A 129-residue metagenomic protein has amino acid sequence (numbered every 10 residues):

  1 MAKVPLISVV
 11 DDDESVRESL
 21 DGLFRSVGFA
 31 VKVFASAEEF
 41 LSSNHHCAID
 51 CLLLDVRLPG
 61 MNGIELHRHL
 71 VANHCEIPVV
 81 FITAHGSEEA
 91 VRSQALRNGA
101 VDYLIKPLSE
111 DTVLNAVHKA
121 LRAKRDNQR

Functional and structural regions predicted by a protein language model:
V4-E14, L20-F24: Conserved acidic segment of CheY-like receiver
R17, P59: The feature encodes the CheY-like receiver
A35-S36, N62-E65: Acidic catalytic/metal-coordinating carboxylates
C47-L53, L58: Active-site beta3 strand of CheY-like receiver
I64-C75: Short amphipathic alpha-helix used as the core "switch/output" element in two-component signaling
E65, G86-D102: Alpha4 helix (beta4-alpha4-beta5 surface) of REC/receiver domains from two-component response regulators
I82-T83: Hydrophobic/aromatic residues positioned on beta-strands within the core alpha/beta folds
L104, L108-H118: C-terminal output helix
